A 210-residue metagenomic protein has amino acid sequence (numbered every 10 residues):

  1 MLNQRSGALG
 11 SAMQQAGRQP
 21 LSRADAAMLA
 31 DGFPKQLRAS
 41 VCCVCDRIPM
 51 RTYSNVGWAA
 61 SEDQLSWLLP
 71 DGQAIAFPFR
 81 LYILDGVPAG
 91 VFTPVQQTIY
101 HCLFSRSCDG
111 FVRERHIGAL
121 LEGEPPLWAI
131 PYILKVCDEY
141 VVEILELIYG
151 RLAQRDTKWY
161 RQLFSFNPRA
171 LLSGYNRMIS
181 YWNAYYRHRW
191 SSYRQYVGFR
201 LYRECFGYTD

Functional and structural regions predicted by a protein language model:
L2-R115, R155-D210: Extended repeat-based scaffolds of very large eukaryotic assembly and lipid-transport proteins
I99-C102, I130-L134: Buried hydrophobic core positions in alpha-solenoid tandem helical repeats
S105-C108, C137-E143: Short coil turns that connect the paired helices of HEAT/ARM alpha-solenoid repeats
C108, L121-P126: Helix-boundary capping/turn motifs
R115-A119, P131-K135: A short acidic, amphipathic alpha-helical/loop segment
H116-A119, I144-Y149: Conserved hydrophobic register position within alpha-solenoid helical repeats
E122-G123, R151, R155-K158: Residue-level signature of the C-terminal ends
P131, C137, I148-R151: Helix-rich alpha-solenoid scaffolding regions
